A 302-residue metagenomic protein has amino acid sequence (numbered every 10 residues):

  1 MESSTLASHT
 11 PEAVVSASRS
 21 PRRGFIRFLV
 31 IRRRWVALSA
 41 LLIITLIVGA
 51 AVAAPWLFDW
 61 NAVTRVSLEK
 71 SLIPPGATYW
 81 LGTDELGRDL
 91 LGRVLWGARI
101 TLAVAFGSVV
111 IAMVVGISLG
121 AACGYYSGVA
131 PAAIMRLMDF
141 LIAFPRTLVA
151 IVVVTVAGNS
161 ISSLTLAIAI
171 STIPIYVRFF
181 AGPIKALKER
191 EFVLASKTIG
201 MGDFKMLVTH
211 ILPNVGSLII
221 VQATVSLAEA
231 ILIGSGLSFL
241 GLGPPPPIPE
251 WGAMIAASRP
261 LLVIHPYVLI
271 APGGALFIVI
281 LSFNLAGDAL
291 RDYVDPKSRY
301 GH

Functional and structural regions predicted by a protein language model:
M1-I117, A121-A122, G128-A133, T147 (+4 more regions): Gly/Trp-centered helix-boundary motif
I47-A51, V154-T155, I168-P174, V225 (+1 more regions): Alpha-helical transmembrane segments of multi-pass membrane proteins
P55, G116, G120, G124 (+6 more regions): Juxtamembrane/transmembrane-helix interface segments of polytopic membrane transporters
W80, D84, L90, V114 (+3 more regions): Generic hydrophobic transmembrane alpha-helix motif, especially the helices
R88-A103, G107, S127-M135, K185-E189 (+1 more regions): Amphipathic cytosolic juxtamembrane alpha-helices at the membrane-cytosol interface of multi-pass membrane transporters
R99-V115, F144, A150, F204-G236 (+1 more regions): Transmembrane alpha-helices
I100-V104, L119, P131-M135, S162-L166 (+5 more regions): Short alpha-helical transmembrane interface motifs in multi-pass membrane proteins
I142, V153-V156, I168, P183-I184 (+3 more regions): Glycine-rich helix-loop "coupling/hinge" segments at transmembrane-helix boundaries in multipass transporters
